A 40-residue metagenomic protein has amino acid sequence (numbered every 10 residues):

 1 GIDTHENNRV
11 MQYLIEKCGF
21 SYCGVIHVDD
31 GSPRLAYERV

Functional and structural regions predicted by a protein language model:
G1-H5: Conserved GNAT acetyl-CoA-binding A-motif
E6-G24: Conserved active-site alpha-helix within GNAT-family acetyltransferase domains
E16, V28-V40: C-terminal "cap" of GNAT-fold acetyltransferases
